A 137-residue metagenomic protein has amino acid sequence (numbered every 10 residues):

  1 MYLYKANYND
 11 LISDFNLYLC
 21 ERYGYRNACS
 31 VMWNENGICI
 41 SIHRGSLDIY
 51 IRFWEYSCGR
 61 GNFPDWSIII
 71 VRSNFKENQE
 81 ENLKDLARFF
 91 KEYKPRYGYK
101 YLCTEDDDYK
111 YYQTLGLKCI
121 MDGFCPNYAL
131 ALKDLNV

Functional and structural regions predicted by a protein language model:
M1-N78, R88-V137: Non-catalytic substrate-recognition and accessory regions of acyl/acetyltransferase enzymes
